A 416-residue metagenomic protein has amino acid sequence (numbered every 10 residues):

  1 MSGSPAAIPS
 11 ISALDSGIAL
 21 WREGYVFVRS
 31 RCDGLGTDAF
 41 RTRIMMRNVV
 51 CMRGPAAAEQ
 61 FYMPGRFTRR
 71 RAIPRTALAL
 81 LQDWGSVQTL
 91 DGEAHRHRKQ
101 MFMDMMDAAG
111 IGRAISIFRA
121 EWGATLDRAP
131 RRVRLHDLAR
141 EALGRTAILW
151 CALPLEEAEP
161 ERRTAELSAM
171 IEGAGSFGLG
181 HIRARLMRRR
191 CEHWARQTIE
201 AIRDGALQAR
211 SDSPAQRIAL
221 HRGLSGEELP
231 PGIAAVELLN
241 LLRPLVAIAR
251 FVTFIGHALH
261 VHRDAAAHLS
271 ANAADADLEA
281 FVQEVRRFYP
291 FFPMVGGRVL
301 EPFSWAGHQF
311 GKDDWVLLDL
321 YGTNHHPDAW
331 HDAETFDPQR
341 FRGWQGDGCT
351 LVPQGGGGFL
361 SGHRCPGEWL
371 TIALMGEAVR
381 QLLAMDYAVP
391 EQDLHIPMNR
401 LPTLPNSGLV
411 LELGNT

Functional and structural regions predicted by a protein language model:
S2-R22, R29-M52, A56-E59, M63-T416: Cytochrome P450
